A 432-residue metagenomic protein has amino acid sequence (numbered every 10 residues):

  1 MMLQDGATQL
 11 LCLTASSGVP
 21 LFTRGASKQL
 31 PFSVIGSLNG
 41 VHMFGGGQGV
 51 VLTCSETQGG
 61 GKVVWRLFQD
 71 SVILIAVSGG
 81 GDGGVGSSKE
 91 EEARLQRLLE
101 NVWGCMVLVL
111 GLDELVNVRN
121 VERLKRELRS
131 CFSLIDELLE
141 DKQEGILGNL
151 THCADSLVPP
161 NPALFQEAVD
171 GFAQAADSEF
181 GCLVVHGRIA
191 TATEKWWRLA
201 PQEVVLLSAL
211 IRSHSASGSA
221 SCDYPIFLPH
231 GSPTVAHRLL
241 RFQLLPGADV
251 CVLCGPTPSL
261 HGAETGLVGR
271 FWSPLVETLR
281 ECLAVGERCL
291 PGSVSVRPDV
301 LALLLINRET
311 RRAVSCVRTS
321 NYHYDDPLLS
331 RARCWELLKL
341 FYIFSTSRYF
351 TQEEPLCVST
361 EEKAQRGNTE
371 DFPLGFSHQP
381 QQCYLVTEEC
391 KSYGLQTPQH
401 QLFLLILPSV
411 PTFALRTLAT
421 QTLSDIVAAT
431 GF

Functional and structural regions predicted by a protein language model:
M1-F432: Intrinsically disordered, Ser/Thr-rich regulatory regions of eukaryotic membrane-trafficking proteins
